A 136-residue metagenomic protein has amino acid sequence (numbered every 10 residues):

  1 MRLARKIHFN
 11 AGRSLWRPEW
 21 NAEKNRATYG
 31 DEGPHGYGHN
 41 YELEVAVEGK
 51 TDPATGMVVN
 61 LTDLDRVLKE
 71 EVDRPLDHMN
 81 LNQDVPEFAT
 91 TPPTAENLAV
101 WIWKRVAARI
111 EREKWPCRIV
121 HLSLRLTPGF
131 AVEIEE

Functional and structural regions predicted by a protein language model:
M1-E136: Charge-rich, low-complexity N-terminal segments
